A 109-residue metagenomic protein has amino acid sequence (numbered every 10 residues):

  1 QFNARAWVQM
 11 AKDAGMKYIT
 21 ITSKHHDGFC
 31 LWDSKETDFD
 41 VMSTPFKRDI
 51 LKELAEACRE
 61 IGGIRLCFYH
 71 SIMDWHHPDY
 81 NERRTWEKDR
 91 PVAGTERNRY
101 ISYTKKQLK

Functional and structural regions predicted by a protein language model:
Q1-K109: Mature catalytic domains of secreted/periplasmic carbohydrate-active enzymes
